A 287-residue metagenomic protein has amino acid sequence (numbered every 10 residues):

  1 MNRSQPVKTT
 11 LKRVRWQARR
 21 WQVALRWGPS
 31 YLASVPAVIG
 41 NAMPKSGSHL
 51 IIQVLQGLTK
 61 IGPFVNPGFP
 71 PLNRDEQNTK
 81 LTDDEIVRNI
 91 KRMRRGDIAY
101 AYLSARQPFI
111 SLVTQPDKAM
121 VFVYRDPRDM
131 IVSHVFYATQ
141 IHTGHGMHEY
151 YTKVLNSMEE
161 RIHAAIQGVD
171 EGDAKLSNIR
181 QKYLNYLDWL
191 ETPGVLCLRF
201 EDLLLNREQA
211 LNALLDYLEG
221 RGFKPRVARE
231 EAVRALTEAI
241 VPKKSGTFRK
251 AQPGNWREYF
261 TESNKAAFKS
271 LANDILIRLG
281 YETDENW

Functional and structural regions predicted by a protein language model:
N2-V154, Q167-L198, S263, A267 (+2 more regions): PAPS-dependent sulfotransferase catalytic domain
F64-D83, E191-E262, A266, S270 (+1 more regions): The conserved 3'-phosphoadenosine-5'-phosphosulfate
V154-I166, D202, R207-A210: Acidic, glycine-rich loop-and-strand cores that form catalytic or ligand-binding grooves in diverse globular domains
S157-E159, G172-L176, G220-G222: Short, charged helix-to-loop "capping" segments that act as catalytic/coupling loops
